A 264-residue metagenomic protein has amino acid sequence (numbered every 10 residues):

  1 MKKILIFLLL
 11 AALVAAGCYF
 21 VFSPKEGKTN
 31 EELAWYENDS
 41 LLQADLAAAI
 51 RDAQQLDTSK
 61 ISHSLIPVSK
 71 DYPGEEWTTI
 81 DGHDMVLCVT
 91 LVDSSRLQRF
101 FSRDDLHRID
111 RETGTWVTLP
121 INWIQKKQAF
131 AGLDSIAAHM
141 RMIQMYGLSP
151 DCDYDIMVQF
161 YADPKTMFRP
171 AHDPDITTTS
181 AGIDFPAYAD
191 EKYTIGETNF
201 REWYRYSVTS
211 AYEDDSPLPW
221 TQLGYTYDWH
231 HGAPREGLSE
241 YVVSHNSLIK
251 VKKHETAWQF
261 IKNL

Functional and structural regions predicted by a protein language model:
M1-I4: Positively charged n-region of N-terminal signal peptides that target proteins for export
F7-Y19: Hydrophobic membrane-insertion alpha-helices, especially the h-region of bacterial N-terminal signal peptides
Y19-K28: Hydrophobic single-pass membrane-insertion segments
G27-T118: ADP-ribose/NAD+-binding catalytic cleft of ART/PARP-like enzymes
D93, W116-W123, Y146, Y161-T166: Short, flexible loop/turn elements at secondary-structure junctions
R111-G114, A137, C152-D155: Short, well-structured alpha-helical interface segments that form or flank functional binding sites
I121-I143: Short active-site loop/helix that positions an aromatic residue
I143-L264: Conserved NAD+-utilizing ADP-ribose enzyme module
